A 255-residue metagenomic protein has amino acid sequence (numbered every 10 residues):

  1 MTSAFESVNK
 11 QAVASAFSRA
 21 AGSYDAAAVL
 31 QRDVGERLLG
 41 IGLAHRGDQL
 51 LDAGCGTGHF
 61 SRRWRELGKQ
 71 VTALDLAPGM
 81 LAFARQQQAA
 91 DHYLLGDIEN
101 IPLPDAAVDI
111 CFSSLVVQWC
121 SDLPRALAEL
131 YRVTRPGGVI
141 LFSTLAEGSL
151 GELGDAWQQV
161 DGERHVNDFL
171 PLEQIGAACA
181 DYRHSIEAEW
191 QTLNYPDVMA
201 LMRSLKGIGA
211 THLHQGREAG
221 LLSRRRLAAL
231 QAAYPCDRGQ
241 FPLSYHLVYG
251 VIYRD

Functional and structural regions predicted by a protein language model:
M1-H45, H59-R63, M80: Conserved class I S-adenosyl-L-methionine
Q49-N100: Class I SAM-dependent methyltransferase SAM/SAH-binding core
T57, S185-D255: Conserved Class I S-adenosyl-L-methionine
E99-C111: A short acidic, Gly/Pro-enriched loop at the edge of an enzyme's catalytic core that lines a small-molecule cofactor
I110-D122: A short SAM/SAH-binding and catalytic strip from SAM-dependent methyltransferases
P124-P136: A short glycine-rich, Lys/Arg-flanked "PGG" loop and its adjoining helix->strand segment in the class I
G137-V198, T211-R224: Conserved catalytic/acceptor-binding region of the Class I
